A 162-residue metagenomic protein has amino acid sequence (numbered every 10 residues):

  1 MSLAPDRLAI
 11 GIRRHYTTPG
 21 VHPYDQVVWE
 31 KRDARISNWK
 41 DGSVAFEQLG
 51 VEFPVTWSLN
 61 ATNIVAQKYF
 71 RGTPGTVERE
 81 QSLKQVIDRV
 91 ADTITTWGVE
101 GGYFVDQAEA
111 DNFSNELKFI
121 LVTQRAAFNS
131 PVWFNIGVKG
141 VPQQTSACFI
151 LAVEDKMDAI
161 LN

Functional and structural regions predicted by a protein language model:
M1-N162: Extended catalytic cores of very large enzyme megasubunits
